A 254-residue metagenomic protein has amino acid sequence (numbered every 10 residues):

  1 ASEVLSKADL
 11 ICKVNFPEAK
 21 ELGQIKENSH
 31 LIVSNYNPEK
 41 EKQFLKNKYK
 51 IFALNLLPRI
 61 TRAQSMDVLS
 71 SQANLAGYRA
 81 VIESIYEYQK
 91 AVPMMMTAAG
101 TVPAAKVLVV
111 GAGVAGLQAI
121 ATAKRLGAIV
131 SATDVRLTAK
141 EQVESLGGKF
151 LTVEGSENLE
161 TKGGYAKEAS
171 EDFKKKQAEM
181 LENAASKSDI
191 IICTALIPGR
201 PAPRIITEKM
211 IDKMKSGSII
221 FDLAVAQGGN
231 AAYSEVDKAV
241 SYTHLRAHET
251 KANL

Functional and structural regions predicted by a protein language model:
A1-N35: Glycine-rich, N-terminal phosphate-binding loop and its surrounding beta-alpha-beta segment
A1-S6, P17, T161-I190, A195-E208: A structured beta-alpha segment of the ubiquitous adenosine-cofactor-binding alpha/beta core
F16, L75, G113-V114: Residue-level detector of alpha-helix initiation sites
L22, E41, V81, A119-I120 (+2 more regions): Generic hydrophobic/aromatic pocket-lining and core-packing "Φ" positions
G23, H30-A105: Glycine/serine-rich phosphate-binding loop and adjoining beta1-alpha1 elements at the start of nucleotide-handling
E27-L45, K50, I191-K238: ADP-ribose/adenylate-binding Rossmann-like module
T97, V102-A184: Glycine-rich phosphate/diphosphate-binding loop of Rossmann-like nucleotide-binding domains
T243-T250: Conserved small/polar residues in nucleotide/adenosyl-binding loops
